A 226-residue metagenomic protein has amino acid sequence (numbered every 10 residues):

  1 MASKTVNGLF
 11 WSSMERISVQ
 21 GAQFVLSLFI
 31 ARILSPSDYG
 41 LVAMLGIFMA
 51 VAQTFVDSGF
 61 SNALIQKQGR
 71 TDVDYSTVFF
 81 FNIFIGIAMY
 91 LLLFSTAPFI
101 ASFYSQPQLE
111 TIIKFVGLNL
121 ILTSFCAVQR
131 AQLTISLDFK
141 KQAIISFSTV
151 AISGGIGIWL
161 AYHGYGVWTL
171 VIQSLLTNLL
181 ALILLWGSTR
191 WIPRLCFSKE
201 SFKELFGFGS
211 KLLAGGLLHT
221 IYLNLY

Functional and structural regions predicted by a protein language model:
M1-T5, K140, I183-N224: Interhelical loop/hinge segments that connect adjacent transmembrane helices in multipass membrane
A2-V6, A63-D72, L122-I145, H163 (+3 more regions): Membrane-interface junctions at transmembrane-helix termini in multi-pass inner-membrane proteins
S3-Q23, M44-L45, T54-P98, T111-G117 (+2 more regions): Membrane-water interface segments that mark the loop-to-transmembrane alpha-helix transition
G21-F29, L91, S95, G155 (+3 more regions): Short helix-kink/termination motifs in transmembrane helices of multi-pass secondary transporters
F24-D38, A101-F103, W159-A161, I221-Y226: Helix-terminus/linker motif at the lipid-water interface of multi-pass membrane proteins
V25-V51, E110-T111, E204-F208, L212: Interfacial/gating helices of multi-pass transporter permease domains
L34-S37, V73, Y104-P107, L137 (+1 more regions): Membrane-helix interface residues
E110-G117, I145-R190, E204-G209, T220-Y222: Hydrophobic alpha-helical transmembrane segments
